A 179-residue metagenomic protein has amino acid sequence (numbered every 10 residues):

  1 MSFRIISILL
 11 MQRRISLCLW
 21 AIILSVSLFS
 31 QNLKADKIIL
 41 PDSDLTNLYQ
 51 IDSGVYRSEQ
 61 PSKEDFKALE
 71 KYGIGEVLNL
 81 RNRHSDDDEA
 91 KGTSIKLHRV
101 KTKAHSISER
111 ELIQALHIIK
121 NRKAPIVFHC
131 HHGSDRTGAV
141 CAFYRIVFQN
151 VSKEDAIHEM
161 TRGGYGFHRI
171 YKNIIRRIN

Functional and structural regions predicted by a protein language model:
I5-L19: Bacterial N-terminal signal peptides that target proteins for export
I5-S7, L24, Q50: Helix-centric, low-specificity signal for extended rod-like, repetitive segments
C18-S27: Bacterial N-terminal signal peptides
S30-I126, A139-N179: Cys-dependent protein tyrosine phosphatase-like superfamily
C130: Short cysteine clusters
G133: Substrate/cofactor-recognition hotspot
